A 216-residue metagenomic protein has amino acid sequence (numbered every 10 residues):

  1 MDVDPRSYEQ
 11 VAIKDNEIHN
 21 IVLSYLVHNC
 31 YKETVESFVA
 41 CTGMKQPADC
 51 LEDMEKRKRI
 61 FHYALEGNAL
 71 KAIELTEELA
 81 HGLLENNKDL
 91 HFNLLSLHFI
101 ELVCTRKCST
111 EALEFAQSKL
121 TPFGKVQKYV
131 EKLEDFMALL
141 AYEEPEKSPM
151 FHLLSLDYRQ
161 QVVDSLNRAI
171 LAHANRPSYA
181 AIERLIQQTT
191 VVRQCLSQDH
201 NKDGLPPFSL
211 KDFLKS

Functional and structural regions predicted by a protein language model:
M1-A48, D53-L83: Short, charge-rich, low-complexity alpha-helical interaction segments
K56-R59, Y63, G67-L70, L75-S216: Extended acidic/polar alpha-helical scaffold segments
